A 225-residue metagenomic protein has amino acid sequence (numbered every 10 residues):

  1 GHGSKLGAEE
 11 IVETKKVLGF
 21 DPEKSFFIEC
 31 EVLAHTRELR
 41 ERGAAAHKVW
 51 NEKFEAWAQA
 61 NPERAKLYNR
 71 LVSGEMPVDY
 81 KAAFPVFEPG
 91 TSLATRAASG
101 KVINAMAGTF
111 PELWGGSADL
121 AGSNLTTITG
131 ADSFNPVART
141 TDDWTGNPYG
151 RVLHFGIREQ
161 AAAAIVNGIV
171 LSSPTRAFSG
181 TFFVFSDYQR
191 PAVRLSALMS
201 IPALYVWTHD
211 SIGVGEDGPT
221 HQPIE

Functional and structural regions predicted by a protein language model:
G1-E38: Glycine-rich ThDP/TPP pyrophosphate-binding loop and its adjacent helix/strand module within ThDP-dependent enzymes
C30-E225: Thiamine diphosphate
